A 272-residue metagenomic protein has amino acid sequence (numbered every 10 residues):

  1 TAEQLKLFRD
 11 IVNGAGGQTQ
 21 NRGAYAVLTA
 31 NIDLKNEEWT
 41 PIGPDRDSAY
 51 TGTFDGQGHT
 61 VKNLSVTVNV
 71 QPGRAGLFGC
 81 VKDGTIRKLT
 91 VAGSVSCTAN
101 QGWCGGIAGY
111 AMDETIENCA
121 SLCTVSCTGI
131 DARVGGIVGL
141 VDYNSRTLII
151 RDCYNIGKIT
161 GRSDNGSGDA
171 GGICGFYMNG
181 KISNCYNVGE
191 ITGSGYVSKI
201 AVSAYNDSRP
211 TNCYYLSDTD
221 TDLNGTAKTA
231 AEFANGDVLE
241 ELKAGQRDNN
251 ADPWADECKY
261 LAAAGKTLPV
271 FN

Functional and structural regions predicted by a protein language model:
T1-N272: Surface-exposed repetitive/solenoidal architectures
